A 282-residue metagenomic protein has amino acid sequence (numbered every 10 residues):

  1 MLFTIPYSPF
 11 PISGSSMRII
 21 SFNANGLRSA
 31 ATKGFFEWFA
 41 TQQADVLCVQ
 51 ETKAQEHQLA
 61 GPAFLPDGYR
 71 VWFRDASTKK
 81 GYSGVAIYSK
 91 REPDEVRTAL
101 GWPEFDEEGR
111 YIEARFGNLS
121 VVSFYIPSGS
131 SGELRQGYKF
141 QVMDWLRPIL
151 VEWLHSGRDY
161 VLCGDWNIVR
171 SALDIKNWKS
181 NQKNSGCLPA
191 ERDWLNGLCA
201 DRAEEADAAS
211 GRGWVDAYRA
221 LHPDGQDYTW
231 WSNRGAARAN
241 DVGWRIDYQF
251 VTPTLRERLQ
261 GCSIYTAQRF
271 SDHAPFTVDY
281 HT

Functional and structural regions predicted by a protein language model:
L2-F3, Y7-L65, F73, S77-V85 (+2 more regions): N-terminal, active-site-proximal structural segment of metallo-dependent hydrolase catalytic domains
M17-N25, N118-S130, C163: Active-site-proximal beta-strand elements of phosphoester/diester hydrolases
F22-N23, F39-H57, V121, I149-A172 (+4 more regions): Active-site beta-strand/loop signature of hydrolases that rely on acidic residues for catalysis
T52-Q55, A60-G129: Structured beta-strand-rich core segments of catalytic domains in phosphoester-bond hydrolases
D67-R70, V142-V242, I246: Metal-dependent phosphoesterases centered on the DNase I-like endonuclease/exonuclease/phosphatase
K80-V96, G225, A237-E257: Conserved beta strand-loop-helix elements of the APE1-like EEP
K90, A114-G117, D241, T252-P253 (+1 more regions): Active-site beta-strand termini and strand-to-loop segments that position acidic
G101-W102, I126-M143, K179-N184: Surface-exposed cleft-lining segments at the edges of enzyme active sites
